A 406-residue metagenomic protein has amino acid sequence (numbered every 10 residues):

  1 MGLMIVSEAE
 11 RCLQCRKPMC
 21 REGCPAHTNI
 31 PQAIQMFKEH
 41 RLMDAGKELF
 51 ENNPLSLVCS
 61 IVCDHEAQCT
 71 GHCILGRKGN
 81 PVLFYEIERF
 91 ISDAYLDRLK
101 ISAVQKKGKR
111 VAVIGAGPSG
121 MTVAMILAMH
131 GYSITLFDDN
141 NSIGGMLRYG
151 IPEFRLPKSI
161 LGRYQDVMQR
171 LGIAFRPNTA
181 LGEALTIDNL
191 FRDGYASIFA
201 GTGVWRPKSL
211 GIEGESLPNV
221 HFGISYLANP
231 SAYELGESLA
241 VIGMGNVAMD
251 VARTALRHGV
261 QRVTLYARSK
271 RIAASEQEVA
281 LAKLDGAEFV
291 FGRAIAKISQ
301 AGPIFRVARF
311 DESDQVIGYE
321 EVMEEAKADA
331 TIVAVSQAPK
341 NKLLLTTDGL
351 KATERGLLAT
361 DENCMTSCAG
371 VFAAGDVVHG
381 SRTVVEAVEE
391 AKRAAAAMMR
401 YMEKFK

Functional and structural regions predicted by a protein language model:
M1-R110, K158, A200-S216, S299-A301 (+7 more regions): Ferredoxin-type iron-sulfur electron-transfer modules and their immediate structural context
H27-E39, E48-F50, R77, P81-V82 (+8 more regions): Beta1-alpha1 glycine-rich phosphate/pyrophosphate-binding loop at the start of Rossmann-like nucleotide-binding domains
K106-A116, E237-G245: Beta1/beta-strand and adjacent pyrophosphate-binding region of the FAD-binding site in flavoprotein oxidoreductases
L185-T186: Short acidic active-site motifs
F191-S197, E234, Y319-A330: Core beta-strand elements of the Rossmann-like FAD/NAD(P) dinucleotide-binding domain in flavoenzyme oxidoreductases
S216-G236, G245, S313, G318 (+1 more regions): FAD-site-proximal beta/loop scaffold in flavoenzymes
